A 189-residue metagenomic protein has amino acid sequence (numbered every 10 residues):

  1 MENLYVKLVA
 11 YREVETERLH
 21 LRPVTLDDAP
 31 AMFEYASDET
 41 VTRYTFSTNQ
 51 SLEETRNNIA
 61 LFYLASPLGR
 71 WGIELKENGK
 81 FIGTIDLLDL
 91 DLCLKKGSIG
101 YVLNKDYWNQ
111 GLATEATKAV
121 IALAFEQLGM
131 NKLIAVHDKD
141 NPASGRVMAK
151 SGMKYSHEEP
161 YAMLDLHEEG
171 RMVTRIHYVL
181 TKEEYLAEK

Functional and structural regions predicted by a protein language model:
M1-E39, R43, R70, E74-K189: Acyl-donor (CoA/ACP) binding surface of acyl/acetyltransferases
T40-L61: Conserved GNAT-fold acetyl-CoA-binding loop/helix
S51-E54, Y63-A65, K76, V102-N104: Juxtamembrane/interface motifs at transmembrane-helix termini
A60-G72: A short helix-loop-beta-strand connector motif used in the catalytic cores of GNAT acetyltransferases and, in some
